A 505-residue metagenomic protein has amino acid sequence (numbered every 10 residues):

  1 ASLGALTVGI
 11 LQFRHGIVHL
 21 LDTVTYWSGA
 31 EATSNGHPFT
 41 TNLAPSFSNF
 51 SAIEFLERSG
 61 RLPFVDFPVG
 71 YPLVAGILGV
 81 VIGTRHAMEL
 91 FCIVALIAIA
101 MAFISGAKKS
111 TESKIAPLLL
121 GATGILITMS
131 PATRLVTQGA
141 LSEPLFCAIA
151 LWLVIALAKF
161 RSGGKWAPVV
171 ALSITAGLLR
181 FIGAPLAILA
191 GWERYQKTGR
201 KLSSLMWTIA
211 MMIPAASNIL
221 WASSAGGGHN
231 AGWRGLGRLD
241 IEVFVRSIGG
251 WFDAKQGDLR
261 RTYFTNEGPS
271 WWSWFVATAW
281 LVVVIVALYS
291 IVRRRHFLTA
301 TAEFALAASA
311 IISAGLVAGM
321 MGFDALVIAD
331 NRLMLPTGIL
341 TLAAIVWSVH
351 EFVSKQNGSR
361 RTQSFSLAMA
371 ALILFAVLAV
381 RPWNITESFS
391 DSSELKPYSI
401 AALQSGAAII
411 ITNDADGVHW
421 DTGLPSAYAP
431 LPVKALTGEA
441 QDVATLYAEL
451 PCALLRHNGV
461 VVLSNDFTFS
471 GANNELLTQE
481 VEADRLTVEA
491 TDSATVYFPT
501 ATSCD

Functional and structural regions predicted by a protein language model:
W27, V136, E143-L145, I149 (+3 more regions): Hydrophobic/aromatic-rich transmembrane helices and adjacent perimembrane loops
S59-A98, G121, V136, S273-A277: Loop-to-helix entry region of an early transmembrane alpha helix in multi-pass inner-membrane enzymes
I77, H86-S113, A148, W152: Transmembrane-helix motifs of polytopic, lipid-linked glycan transferases
A102-S105, L145-S173, L340-A344: Specific aromatic-rich, kink-prone transmembrane helix
K109-A116, K197-M206, I285-I311, G322-A325 (+1 more regions): Membrane-interface helix-loop-helix junctions at transmembrane boundaries of multi-pass membrane enzymes, predominantly
I115-T123, W166-A167, A171, T208-I213 (+2 more regions): Signature aromatic-anchored transmembrane alpha helix within multi-pass, membrane-resident enzymes that catalyze glycan
G183, W192, S203-I285, I312-S313: Membrane-lumen/periplasm interface segments of specific transmembrane helices in polyprenyl phosphate-linked
L367-H419, A440-R456, N465-D466: Membrane-embedded, lumen/periplasm-facing catalytic core of multi-pass transferases that use lipid-linked donors
